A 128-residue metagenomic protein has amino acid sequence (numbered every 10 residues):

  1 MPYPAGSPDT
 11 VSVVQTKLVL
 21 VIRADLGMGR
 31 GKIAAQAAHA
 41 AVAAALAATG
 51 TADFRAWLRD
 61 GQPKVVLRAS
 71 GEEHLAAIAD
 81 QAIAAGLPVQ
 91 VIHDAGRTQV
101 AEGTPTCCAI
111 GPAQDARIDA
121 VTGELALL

Functional and structural regions predicted by a protein language model:
P2, D9, V19-V21, L58-S70 (+1 more regions): Short basic, glycine-rich beta-strand/loop surfaces that mediate nucleic-acid
P2-G6, T51-A52: Glycine-rich, charged/polar anion/phosphate-binding loops that engage phosphate groups from diverse ligands
S12-V19, R23-G50: Glycine- and Gly-Pro-enriched alpha-helical subdomains that act as flexible, kink-prone "lid/hinge" or packing modules
G31-I33, I78, E102: Short, well-ordered secondary-structure micro-motifs
K32, Q36, S70-E73, A116: Conserved active-site and cofactor/substrate-binding residues in soluble primary-metabolism enzymes
A38, A43-E72: Compact, glycine-rich, soluble single-domain proteins
A52-A56, E73-Q81, A85-G86: Feature captures the catalytic cores and cofactor-binding loops of soluble hydro-lyases/lyases that act on carboxylate
